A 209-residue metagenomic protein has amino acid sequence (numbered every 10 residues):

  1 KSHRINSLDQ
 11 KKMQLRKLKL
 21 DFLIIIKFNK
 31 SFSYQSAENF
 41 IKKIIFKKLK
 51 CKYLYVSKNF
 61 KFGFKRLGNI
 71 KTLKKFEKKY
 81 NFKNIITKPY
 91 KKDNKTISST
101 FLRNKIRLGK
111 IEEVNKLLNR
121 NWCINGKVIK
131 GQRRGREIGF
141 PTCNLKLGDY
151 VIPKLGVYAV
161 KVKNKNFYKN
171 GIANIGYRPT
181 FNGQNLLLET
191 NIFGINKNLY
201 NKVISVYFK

Functional and structural regions predicted by a protein language model:
K1-I5, S99, N174, K209: Short intrinsically disordered, low-complexity coil segments enriched in acidic
K1-K47: Core alpha/beta nucleotide-donor-binding catalytic domains of modification enzymes
K17-K19, K78, V151, Y200: Short, structurally constrained coil/turn elements that cap an alpha-helix or connect an alpha-helix to the following
F22, K83, V203: Residues at the starts of beta-strands that form the adenosine-phosphate
K27, K58, I175-Y177: Short secondary-structure boundary segments
Y34-P141, L155: Classical nucleotidyltransferase
K130-K209: Phosphate/ribose-recognition catalytic cores of enzymes acting on nucleotide-derived substrates
